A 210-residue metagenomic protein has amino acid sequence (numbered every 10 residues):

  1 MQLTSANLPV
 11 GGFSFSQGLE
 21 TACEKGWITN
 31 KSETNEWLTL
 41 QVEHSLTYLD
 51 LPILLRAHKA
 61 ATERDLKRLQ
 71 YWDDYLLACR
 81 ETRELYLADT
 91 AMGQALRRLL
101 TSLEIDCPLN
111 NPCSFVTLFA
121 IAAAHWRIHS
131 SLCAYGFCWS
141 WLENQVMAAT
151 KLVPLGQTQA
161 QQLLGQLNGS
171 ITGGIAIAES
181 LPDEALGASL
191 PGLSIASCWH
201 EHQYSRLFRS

Functional and structural regions predicted by a protein language model:
M1-S210: Metal- and O2-centered redox machinery and metal/ROS homeostasis
